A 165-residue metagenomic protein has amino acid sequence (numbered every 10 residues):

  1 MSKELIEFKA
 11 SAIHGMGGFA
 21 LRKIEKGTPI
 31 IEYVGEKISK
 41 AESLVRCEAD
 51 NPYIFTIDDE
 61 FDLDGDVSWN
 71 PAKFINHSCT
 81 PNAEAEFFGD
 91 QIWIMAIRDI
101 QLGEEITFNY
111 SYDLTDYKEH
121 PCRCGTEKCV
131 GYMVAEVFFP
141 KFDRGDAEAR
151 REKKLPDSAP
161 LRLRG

Functional and structural regions predicted by a protein language model:
M1-E86, F142-D143: Catalytic cores of histone-lysine modification enzymes
K9, P156-S158: Ser/Thr/Pro/Gly-rich low-complexity, intrinsically disordered segments
S78-D146, R151-K154: C-terminal SET catalytic tail plus cysteine-rich post-SET Zn-binding segment of SAM-dependent SET-domain
A159-G165: Short Gly/Ser/Thr- and charged-rich N-terminal loops/segments that act as flexible capping/hinge elements
